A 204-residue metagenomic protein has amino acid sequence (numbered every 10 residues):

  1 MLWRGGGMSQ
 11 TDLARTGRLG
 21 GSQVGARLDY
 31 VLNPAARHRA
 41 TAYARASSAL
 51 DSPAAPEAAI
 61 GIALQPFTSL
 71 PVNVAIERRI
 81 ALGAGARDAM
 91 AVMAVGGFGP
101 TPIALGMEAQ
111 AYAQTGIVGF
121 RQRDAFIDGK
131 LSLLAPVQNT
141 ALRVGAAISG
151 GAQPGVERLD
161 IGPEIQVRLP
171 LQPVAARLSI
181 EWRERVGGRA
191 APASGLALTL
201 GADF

Functional and structural regions predicted by a protein language model:
M1-H38: Outer-membrane beta-barrel initiation region
M1-W3, D29, T41-S47, A63 (+7 more regions): Transmembrane beta-strands of outer-membrane beta-barrel proteins
L2-S9, L32, A46-L50, I76-L82 (+7 more regions): Transmembrane beta-strands of outer-membrane beta-barrel pores
R15-S22, A36, A46-E57, I80-M90 (+3 more regions): Solvent-exposed loop/turn segments connecting transmembrane beta-strands in outer-membrane beta-barrel proteins
N33-A40, T68-V74, I103-A109, V137-V144 (+1 more regions): Repeated loop/turn-to-beta-strand initiation elements of outer-membrane beta-barrel proteins
D88-M107: Surface-exposed beta-loop interaction hotspot
A91-V95, K130, G195-T199: Flexible, surface-exposed loop regions and adjacent strand-edge segments of Gram-negative outer-membrane beta-barrel
P163-I165, P192-F204: Outer-membrane beta-barrel "beta-signal"
